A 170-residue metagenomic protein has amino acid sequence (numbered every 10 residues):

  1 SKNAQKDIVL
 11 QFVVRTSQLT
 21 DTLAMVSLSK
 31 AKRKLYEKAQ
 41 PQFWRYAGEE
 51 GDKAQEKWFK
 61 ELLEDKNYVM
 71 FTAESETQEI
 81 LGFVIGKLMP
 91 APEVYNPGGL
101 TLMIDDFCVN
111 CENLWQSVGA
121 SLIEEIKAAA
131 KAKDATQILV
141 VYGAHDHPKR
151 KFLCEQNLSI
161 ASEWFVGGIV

Functional and structural regions predicted by a protein language model:
S1-L23: Conserved N-terminal entry element of GNAT/NAT acetyltransferase domains
K34-W58: Conserved GNAT-fold acetyl-CoA-binding loop/helix
K53-T72, M103: A short helix-loop-beta-strand connector motif used in the catalytic cores of GNAT acetyltransferases and, in some
T72, E79-L88, C108: Conserved beta-strand in the GNAT
D106-V109, W115-A128, E155: Conserved acetyl-CoA-binding loop-helix of GNAT-fold acetyltransferases
L114, E125, L139-K149, G168-I169: Conserved beta-strand-loop-alpha-helix junction that forms the acyl-donor binding cleft
A120, A132, A144-S162: Conserved active-site alpha-helix within GNAT-family acetyltransferase domains
A130-Y142: Conserved GNAT acetyl-CoA-binding A-motif
